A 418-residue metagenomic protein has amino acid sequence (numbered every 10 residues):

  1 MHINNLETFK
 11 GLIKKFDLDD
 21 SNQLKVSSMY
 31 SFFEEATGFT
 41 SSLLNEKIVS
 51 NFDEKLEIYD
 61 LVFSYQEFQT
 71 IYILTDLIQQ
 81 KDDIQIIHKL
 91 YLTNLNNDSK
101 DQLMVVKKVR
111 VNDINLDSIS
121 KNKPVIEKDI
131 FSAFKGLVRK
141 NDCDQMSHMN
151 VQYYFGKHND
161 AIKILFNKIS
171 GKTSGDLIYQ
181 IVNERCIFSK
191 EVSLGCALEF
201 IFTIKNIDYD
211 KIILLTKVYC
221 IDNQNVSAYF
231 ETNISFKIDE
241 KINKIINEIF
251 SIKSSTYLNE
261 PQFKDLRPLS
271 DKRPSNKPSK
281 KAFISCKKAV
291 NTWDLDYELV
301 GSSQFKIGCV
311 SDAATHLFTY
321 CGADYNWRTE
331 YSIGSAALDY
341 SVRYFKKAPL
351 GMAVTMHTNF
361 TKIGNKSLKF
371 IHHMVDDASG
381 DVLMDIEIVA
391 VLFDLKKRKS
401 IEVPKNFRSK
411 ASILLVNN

Functional and structural regions predicted by a protein language model:
M1-L43, D117-I169, Q262-A323: Catalytic strand-loop segment that frames the active site of acyl-thioester-processing enzymes
N4-F9, K55-T70, L77-F134, F188-A197 (+4 more regions): HotDog/MaoC-like acyl-thioester-processing domains
L24, M149, Y179-I181, G301 (+2 more regions): A broad, structural micro-motif
L43-V49, G195, G351: Short secondary-structure junctions
K47-I48, L165-I178, V310, T315-D339 (+1 more regions): N-terminal first-folded block
F52-Y59, Q180-E184, S335-Y340: Short, structured beta-strand/loop micro-motifs enriched in basic residues and often containing a Trp
Q152, C186, V342: Short alpha-helical elements of helix-turn-helix
